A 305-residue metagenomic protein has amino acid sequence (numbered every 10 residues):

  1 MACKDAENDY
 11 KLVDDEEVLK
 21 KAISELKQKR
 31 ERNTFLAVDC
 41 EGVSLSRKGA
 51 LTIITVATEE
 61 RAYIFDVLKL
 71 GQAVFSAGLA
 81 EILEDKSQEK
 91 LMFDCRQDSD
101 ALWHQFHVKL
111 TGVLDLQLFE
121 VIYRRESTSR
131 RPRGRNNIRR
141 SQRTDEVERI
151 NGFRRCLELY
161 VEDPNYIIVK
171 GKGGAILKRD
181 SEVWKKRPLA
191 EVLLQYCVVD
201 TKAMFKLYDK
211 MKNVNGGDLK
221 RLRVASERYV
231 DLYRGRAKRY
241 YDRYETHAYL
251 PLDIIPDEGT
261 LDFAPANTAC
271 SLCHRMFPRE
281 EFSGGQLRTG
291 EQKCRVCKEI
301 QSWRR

Functional and structural regions predicted by a protein language model:
M1-L36, L232, F263: N-terminal accessory regions of nucleic-acid-interacting proteins
F35-K48, D98: Short acidic, Gly/Ser-rich segments with clustered Asp/Glu that frequently serve as metal-coordination loops in enzyme
W103-E120, S127-G134, V147: A short alpha->loop->secondary-structure connector
L159-Y240: Acidic, Mg2+-coordinating catalytic module of metal-dependent nucleases/exonucleases that use a two-metal-ion mechanism
C270-C273, E291-C297: Short cysteine-rich clusters marking metal-coordination/redox-active sites
F277, E281, Q301: Cys/His-rich microdomains that often coordinate metals
E281-E291: Short linker/helix segments within small regulatory modules
V296-R305: Short metal-binding segments enriched for Cys and/or His
